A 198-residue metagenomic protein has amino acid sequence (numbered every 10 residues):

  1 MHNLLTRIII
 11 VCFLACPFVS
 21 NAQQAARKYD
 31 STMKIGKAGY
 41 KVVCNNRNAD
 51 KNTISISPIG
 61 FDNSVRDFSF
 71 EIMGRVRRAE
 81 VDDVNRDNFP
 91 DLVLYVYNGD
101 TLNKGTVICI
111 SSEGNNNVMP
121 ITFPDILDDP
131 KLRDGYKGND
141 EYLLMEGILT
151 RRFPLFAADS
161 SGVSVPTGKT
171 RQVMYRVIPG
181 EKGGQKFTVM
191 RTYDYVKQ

Functional and structural regions predicted by a protein language model:
N3-I9, F13-L14, F18, A22-G39 (+1 more regions): Acidic, small-residue rich beta-repeat scaffolds with periodic aromatic anchors
N21-R77, T188, Y195-Q198: Terminal domain-start segments
N48-A49, N98-T101, F156-D159: Short glycine/acidic-enriched loop and turn motifs that connect beta-strands
T53-S64, L102-P124, M174-K182: Beta-propeller blade repeat segments, especially FG-GAP/WD-type strand-to-loop junctions in 6- to 7-bladed propeller
D67-F68, V118-L127, F187-D194: Beta-propeller fold detector
E80-V84: Calcium-binding motifs, dominated by EF-hand helix-loop-helix domains
D87: Acidic carboxylate motifs that coordinate Ca2+ or other divalent cations, activating on Asp/Glu
L92-V96, L149-R151: Hydrophobic beta-strand segments that make up the repeating blades of beta-propeller and related beta-repeat
